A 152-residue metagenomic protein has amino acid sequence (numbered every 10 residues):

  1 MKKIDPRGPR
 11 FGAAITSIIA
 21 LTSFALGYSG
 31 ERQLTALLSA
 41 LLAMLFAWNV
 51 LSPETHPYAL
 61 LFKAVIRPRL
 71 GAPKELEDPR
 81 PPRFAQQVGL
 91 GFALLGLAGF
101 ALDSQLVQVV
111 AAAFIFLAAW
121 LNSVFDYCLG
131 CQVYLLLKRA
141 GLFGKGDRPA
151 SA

Functional and structural regions predicted by a protein language model:
M1-A152: Membrane-interfacial helix-loop segments of redox and metal-homeostasis proteins, especially TM-loop-TM junctions
